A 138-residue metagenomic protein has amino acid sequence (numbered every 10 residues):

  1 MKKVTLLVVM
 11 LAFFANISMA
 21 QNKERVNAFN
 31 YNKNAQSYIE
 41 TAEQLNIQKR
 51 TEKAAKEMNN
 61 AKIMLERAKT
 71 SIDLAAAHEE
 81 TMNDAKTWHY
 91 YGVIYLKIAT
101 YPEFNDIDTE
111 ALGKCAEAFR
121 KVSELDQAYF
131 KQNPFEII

Functional and structural regions predicted by a protein language model:
M1-Y31: Bacterial Sec-dependent N-terminal signal peptides
Q21-T51: Immediate post-signal-peptide N-terminus of mature secreted/exported proteins
I39-I138: Post-signal peptide N-terminal segment of secreted/secretory-pathway proteins
